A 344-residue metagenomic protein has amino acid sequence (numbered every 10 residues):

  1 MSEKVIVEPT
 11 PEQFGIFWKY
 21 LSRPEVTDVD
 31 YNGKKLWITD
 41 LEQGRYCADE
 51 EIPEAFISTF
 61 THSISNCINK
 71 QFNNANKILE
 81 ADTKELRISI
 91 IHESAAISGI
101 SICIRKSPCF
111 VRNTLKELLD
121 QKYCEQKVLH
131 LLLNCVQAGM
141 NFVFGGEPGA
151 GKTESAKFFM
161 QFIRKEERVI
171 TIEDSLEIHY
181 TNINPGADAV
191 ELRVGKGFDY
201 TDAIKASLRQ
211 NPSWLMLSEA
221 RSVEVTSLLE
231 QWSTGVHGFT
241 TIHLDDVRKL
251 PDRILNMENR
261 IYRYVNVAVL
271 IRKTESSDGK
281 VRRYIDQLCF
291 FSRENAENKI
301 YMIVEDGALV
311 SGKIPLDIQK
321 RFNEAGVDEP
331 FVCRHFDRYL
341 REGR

Functional and structural regions predicted by a protein language model:
M1-I16, Y284-R344: NTP-binding/hydrolysis catalytic cores, primarily Walker-type P-loop NTPases
K4-T27, I68-A75: Phosphate-interacting basic helix/loop segments used at nucleotide- and nucleic-acid interfaces
W37-A138: P-loop NTP-binding catalytic core
F144-G146: Hydrophobic anchor at the beta1->P-loop junction of P-loop NTPases
G149: Walker A (P-loop) phosphate-binding loop of P-loop NTPases
K152: Conserved lysine of the Walker
F158-Y264, R272-K273: Switch/coupling sub-region of P-loop NTPases
N259-N295: Phosphate-binding/switch region of NTP-binding enzymes
